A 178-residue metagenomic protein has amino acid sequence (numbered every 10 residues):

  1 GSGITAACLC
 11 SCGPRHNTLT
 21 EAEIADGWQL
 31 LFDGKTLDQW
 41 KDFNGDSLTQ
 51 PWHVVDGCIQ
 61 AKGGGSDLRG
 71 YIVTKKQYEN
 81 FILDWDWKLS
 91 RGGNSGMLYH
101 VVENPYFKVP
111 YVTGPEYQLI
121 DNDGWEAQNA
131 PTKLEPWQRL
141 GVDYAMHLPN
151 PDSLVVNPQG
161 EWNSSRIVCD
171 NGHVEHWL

Functional and structural regions predicted by a protein language model:
G1-H16: Bacterial Sec-dependent N-terminal signal peptides
C12-L178: Carbohydrate-interacting regions of secretory-pathway proteins
